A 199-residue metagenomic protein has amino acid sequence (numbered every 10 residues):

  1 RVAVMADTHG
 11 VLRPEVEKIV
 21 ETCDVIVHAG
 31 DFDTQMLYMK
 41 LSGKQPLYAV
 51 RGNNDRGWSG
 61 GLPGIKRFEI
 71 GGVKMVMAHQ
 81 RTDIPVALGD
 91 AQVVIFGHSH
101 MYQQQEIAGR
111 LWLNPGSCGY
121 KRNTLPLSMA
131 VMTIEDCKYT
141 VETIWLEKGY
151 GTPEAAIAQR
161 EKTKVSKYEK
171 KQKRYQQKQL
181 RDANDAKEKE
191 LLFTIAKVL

Functional and structural regions predicted by a protein language model:
R1-K74: Core catalytic region of metal-dependent phosphoesterases/phosphodiesterases, especially metallo-beta-lactamase-like
D7, I26, M77-A78, F96-H98 (+2 more regions): Intrinsically disordered, low-complexity regions enriched for glutamine and histidine
T8, N53, R81, C118 (+1 more regions): Short, flexible active-site-adjacent loop segments at beta-strand->alpha-helix junctions, enriched in small/polar
L12, D31, T82, M101-Q103 (+1 more regions): Intrinsic structural disorder/low-complexity segments
P14, R67-G71, L113-L199: Binuclear metal-dependent phosphoesterase catalytic core
E15-V16, M39, G60-P63, A87-G89 (+3 more regions): Short, well-ordered secondary-structure micro-motifs
Y48, E69, K74-E142: Conserved beta-sheet core of the metallophosphoesterase superfamily
